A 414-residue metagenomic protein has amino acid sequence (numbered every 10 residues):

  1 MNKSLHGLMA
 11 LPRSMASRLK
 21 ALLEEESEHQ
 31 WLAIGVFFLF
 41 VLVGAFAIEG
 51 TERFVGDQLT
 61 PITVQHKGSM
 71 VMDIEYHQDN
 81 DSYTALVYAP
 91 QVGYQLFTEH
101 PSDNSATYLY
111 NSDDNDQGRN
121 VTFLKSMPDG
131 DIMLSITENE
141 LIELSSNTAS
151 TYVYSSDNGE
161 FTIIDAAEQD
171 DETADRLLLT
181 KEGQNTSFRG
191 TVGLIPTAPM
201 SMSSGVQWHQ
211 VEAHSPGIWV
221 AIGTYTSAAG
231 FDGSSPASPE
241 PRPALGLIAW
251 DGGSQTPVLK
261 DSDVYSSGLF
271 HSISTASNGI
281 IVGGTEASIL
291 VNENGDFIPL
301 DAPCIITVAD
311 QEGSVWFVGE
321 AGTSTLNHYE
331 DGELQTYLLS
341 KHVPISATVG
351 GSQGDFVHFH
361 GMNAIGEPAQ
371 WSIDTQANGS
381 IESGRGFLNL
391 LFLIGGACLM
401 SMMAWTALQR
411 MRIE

Functional and structural regions predicted by a protein language model:
M1-E52, I381-E414: Secretory targeting signatures
T63-Y94, N120: Beta-strand-rich domains and repeat architectures in extracellular enzymes and scaffolds, especially beta-propellers
G68-H77, D116-S126, N158-D170, S204-P216 (+4 more regions): Repeated scaffold domains used in trafficking and secretory/extracellular systems, primarily beta-propellers
N80-A85, G130-L134, E172-L178, P216-A221 (+4 more regions): Entry beta-strands of beta-propeller and related beta-repeat scaffolds
A89-P90, E138-N139, E182-G183, T224-S227 (+3 more regions): Residue-level signature of beta-propeller blades and closely related beta-rich strand-turn architectures in secreted
Q95-F97, E140-I142, Q184-T191, A237-I248 (+3 more regions): A short loop-to-beta-strand structural motif that recurs across blades of beta-propeller domains
T224-R242, Q376-N378: Short, conserved, GDST-rich strand-edge loop motifs in beta-rich repeat architectures
T323-I413: Blade-level signature of beta-propeller repeat domains, shared across WD40, Kelch, NHL, RCC1 and BNR/Asp-box propellers
